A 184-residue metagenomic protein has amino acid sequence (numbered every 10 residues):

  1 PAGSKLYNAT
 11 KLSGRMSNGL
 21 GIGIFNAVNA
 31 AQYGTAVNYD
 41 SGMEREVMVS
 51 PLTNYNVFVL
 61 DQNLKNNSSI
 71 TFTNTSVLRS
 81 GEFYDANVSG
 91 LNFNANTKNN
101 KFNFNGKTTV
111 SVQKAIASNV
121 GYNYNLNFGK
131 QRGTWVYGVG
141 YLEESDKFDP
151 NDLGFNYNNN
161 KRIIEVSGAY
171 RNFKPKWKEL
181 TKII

Functional and structural regions predicted by a protein language model:
P1-A30, E46-V57, Q62-N66, F173-W177: Outer-membrane beta-barrel initiation region
K5, S41, R45, V49 (+4 more regions): Generic alpha-helix detector with strongest preference for long hydrophobic helices that associate with membranes
K5-Y7, S13, A86, N99-I184: Exposed, low-structure sequence patches enriched in small/polar residues
L12, I24, L60, G90-F93 (+2 more regions): Conserved structural-core and active-site-/substrate-pathway-adjacent residues in large, well-folded domains of enzymes
A27-N38, G42-E44, N67, T75-E82 (+3 more regions): Sequence/structural signature of outer-membrane beta-barrel proteins
A31, G42-R45, R79, G90-N94 (+2 more regions): Short, low-complexity, polar/charged sequence segments that are solvent-exposed and flexible
Y39-V47, P51-N54, G154-I164, G168: A signal for specific C-terminal beta-sheet/loop modules enriched in small/flexible residues with GP/PG/PP motifs
N54-Q113, W177, K182-I184: Surface-exposed extracellular loop regions of Gram-negative outer-membrane beta-barrel proteins
